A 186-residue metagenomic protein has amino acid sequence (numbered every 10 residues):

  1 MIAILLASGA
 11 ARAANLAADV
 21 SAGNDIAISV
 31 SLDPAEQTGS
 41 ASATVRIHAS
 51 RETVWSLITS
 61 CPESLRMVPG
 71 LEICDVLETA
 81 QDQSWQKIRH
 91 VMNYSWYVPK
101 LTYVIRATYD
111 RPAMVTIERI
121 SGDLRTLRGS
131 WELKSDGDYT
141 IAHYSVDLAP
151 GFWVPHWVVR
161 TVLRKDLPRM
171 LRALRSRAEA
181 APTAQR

Functional and structural regions predicted by a protein language model:
M1-S8: Bacterial N-terminal signal peptides
G9-T79, R169, S176: Hydrophobic ligand-binding cavity/cleft-lining segments
D25-I26, R89-N93, S145-A149: Generic short beta-strand segments
L32-T38, R46, L65, I73-L124 (+1 more regions): Glycine-rich portal/gate segments that line the openings of hydrophobic small-molecule binding cavities
H48-R51, D110-P112, D136-G137: Short loop segments at secondary-structure junctions
R119-K165: Beta-strand/loop substructures that line and gate deep hydrophobic ligand-binding cavities in soluble
V162-L174: Short, hydrophobic-biased amphipathic alpha-helical segments
